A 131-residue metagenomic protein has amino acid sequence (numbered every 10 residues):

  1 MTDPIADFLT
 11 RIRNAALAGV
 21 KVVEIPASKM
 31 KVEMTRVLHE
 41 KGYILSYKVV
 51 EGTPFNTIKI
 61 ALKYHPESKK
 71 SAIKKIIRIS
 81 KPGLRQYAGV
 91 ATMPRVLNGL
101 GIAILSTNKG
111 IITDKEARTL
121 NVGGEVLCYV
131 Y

Functional and structural regions predicted by a protein language model:
M1-Y131: Core subunits and conserved enzymes of cellular information-processing and envelope-translocation systems across
